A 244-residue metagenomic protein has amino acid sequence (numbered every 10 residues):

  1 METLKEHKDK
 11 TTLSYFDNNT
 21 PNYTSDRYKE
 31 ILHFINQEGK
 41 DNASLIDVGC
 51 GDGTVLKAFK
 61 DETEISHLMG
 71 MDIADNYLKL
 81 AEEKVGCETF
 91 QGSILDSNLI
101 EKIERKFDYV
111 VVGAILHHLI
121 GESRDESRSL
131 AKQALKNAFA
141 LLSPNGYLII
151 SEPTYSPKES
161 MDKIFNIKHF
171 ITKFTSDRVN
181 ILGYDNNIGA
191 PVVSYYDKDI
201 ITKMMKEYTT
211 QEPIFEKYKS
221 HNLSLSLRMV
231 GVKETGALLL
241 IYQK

Functional and structural regions predicted by a protein language model:
M1-G39: Conserved class I S-adenosyl-L-methionine
N42-G51: Conserved class I S-adenosyl-L-methionine
T54-S97: Class I SAM-dependent methyltransferase SAM/SAH-binding core
D96-E104: Short conserved loop adjoining the S-adenosyl-L-methionine
V111: A conserved beta-strand element that flanks and buttresses the S-adenosyl-L-methionine
S129-P144: A short glycine-rich, Lys/Arg-flanked "PGG" loop and its adjoining helix->strand segment in the class I
I149-E207, P213-N222: C-terminal alpha-helical "lid/dimerization" subdomain adjacent to the S-adenosyl-L-methionine
Y208-T209, L225-K244: Core SAM-dependent methyltransferase catalytic element
